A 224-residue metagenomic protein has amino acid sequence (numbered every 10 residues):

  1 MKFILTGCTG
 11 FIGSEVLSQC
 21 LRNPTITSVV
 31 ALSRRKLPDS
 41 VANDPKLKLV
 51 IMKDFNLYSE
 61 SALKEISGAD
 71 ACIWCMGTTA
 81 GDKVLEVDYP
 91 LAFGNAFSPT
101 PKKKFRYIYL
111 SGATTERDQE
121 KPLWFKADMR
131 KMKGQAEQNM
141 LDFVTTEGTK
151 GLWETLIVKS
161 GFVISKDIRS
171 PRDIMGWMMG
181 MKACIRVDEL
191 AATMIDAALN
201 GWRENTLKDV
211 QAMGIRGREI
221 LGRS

Functional and structural regions predicted by a protein language model:
M1-I26: N-terminal Rossmann NAD(P)H-binding glycine-rich loop of SDR-like oxidoreductase domains
K2, T25-S28, K104-R106, E154: Residues at the starts of beta-strands that form the adenosine-phosphate
F3, A31, P38, N43-A92 (+1 more regions): NAD(P)H-binding glycine-rich loop region in Rossmannoid oxidoreductase-like domains and their noncatalytic homologs
V41-D44, S61-A62, E120-P122, D167-D173: Short aromatic-enriched loop/helix-cap "lid" or pocket-rim segments at secondary-structure transitions that line
D82-S170: Glycine-/Pro-rich loop/turn segments that contact NAD(P) or position catalytic residues in Rossmann-like domains
M179-L207: C-terminal helical subdomain
Q211-S224: C-terminal helix/juxtamembrane-tail motif
